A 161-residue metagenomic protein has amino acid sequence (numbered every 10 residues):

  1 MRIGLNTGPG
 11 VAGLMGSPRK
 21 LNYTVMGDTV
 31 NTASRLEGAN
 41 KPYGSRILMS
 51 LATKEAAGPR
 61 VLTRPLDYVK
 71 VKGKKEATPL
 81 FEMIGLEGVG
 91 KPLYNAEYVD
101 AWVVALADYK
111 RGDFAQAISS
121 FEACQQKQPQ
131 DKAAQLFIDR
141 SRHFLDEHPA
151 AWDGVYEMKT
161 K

Functional and structural regions predicted by a protein language model:
M1-G4, K41-Y43, V69: Catalytic core regions of nucleotide second-messenger enzymes
M1-V30, A52-G58, K74-L80: Catalytic core of nucleotidyl cyclases, primarily class III adenylyl/guanylyl cyclases
L66-L86: Short, charge-rich, low-complexity alpha-helical interaction segments
M83-A107, G154-M158: TPR-adjacent "capping" and linker segments in tetratricopeptide-repeat scaffold/adaptor proteins
E97-Q126: Alpha-helical segment of the N-proximal tetratricopeptide repeat
A115-A151: Short, charge-rich amphipathic alpha-helical segments embedded in non-transmembrane helical bundles/solenoids
E147-K161: Terminal, low-structured helical/coil segments at or just beyond the last alpha-helical repeat
